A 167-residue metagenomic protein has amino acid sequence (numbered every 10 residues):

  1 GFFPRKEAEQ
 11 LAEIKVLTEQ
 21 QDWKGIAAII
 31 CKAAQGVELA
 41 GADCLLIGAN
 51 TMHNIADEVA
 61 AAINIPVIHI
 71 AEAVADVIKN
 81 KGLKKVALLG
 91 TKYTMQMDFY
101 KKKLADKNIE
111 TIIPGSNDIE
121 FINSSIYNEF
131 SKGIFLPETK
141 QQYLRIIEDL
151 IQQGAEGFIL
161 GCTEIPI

Functional and structural regions predicted by a protein language model:
G1-I29, M97, K101-F135: N-terminal glycine-rich anion-binding loop in soluble enzyme alpha/beta folds
G25-A61, R145-I167: N-terminal glycine-rich phosphate/adenylate-binding segment common to multiple enzyme folds
L45-I47, V67-I70, I112-P114, I159-G161: General beta-strand structural signal in soluble alpha/beta enzymes
V59-N80, P114: Short, acidic/small-residue loops that bind anionic groups at enzyme active sites
D76-G82, F121-S124: Short, charged, surface-exposed secondary-structure boundary motifs
K84-L89, E156: Conserved beta-strand elements of the Class I
L89-M95: Active-site beta-alpha connecting loops in nucleotide-dependent enzymes
I126-I151: Aromatic-anchored helix/helix-loop segment that forms the rim or "lid" of small-molecule/cofactor binding pockets
